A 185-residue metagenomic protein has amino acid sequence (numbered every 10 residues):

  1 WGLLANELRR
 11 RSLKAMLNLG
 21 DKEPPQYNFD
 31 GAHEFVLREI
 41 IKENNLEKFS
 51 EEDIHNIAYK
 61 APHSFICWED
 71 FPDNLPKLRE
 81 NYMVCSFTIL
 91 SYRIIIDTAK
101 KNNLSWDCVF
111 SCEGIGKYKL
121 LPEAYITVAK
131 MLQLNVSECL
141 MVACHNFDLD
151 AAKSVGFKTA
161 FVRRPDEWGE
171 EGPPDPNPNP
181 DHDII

Functional and structural regions predicted by a protein language model:
W1-N56: A metal-dependent, Asp-based hydrolase signature
L8, S12, A58-A61, A143 (+1 more regions): A general structural motif at alpha-helix termini
R11, E80-N81, C112: Structured helix-beta-strand junction loops
E23, P62, I115: Short histidine/acidic/glycine/proline-rich micro-motifs that form metal- and phosphate-coordinating active-site loops
Q26-E34, E47-S86, I96, P122: Short, acidic loop-to-helix structural element flanking the phosphoryl-transfer center in phosphate-processing enzymes
E43-N44, N81, K101, M131: Alpha-helical structural context
P76, F87-I185: Asp-based, Mg2+/Mn2+-dependent phosphohydrolase catalytic module
